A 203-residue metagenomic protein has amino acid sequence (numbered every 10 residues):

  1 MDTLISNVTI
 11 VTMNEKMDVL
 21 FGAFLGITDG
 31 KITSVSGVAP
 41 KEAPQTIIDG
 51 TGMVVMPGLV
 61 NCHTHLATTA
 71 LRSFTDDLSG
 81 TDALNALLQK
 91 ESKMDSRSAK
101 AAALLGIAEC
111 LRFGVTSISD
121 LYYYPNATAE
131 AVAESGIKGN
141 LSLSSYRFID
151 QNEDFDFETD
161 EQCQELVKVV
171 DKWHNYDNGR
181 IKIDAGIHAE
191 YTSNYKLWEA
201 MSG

Functional and structural regions predicted by a protein language model:
M1-E42, M53: N-terminal metal-binding scaffold of metallo-dependent hydrolase/deaminase domains
T3-S6, K41-A83, S92, L104-R112: Replace "His-x-His-based motif
V8, L25, G30, G52 (+4 more regions): Divalent metal-coordination and catalytic microenvironments
G22-F24, T46, I183: Extracytoplasmic/periplasmic beta-strand context in beta-sandwich domains, especially the cupredoxin/COX2 CuA-binding
G37-P44, E130-E134: Short loop/helix-cap segments at secondary-structure boundaries that form the rim of catalytic
A70-A101, N140-E161: Active-site gating loops and adjacent loop-to-helix segments of metal-dependent hydrolytic enzymes
D95-P125: Hydrophobic alpha-helical hairpins/lids featuring a short glycine-rich hinge
A129-G203: Metal-coordinating catalytic core of metallo-dependent amide/deamination hydrolases
